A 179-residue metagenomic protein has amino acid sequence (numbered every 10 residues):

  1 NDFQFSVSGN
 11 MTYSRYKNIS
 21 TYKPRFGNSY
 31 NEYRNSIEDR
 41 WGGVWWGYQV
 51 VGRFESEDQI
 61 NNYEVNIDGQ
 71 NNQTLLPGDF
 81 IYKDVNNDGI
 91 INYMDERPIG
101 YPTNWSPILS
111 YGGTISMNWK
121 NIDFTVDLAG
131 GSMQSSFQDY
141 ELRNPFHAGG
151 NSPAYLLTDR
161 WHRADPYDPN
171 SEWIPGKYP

Functional and structural regions predicted by a protein language model:
N1-V7, S116-V126: Secondary-structure transition into beta-strands, especially the periplasmic turns and strand N-termini that construct
D2-W105, R143-H147, P153-Y178: Conserved small-residue
G9, T103-N118: Outer-membrane beta-barrel transmembrane strands
M11-K17, W119-N121, L128-Q134: Transmembrane beta-strands of outer-membrane beta-barrel pores
P24, A129-S132, F137-N144: Short Gly/aromatic-enriched secondary-structure transition segments
